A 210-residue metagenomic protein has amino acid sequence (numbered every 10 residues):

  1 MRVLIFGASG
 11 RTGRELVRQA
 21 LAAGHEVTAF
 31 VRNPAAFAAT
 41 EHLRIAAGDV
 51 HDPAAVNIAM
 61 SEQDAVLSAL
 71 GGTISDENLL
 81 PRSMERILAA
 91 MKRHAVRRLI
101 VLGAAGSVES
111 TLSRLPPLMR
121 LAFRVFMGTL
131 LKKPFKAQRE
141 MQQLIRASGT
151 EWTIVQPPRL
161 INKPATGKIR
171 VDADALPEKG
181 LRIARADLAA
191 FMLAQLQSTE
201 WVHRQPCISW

Functional and structural regions predicted by a protein language model:
R2, F6-S9, H94-L99, A173-W210: Mid/C-terminal beta-alpha module of Rossmann-like enzyme folds, strongest in SDR-family dehydrogenases/epimerases
V3-A23: N-terminal Rossmann NAD(P)H-binding glycine-rich loop of SDR-like oxidoreductase domains
F30-A35, D49-V50: N-terminal Rossmann-fold cofactor-binding loop
R44-D64: Conserved Rossmann-fold cofactor-binding substructure of NAD(P)-dependent oxidoreductases
T73-V101, E140: NAD(P)-cofactor binding segment of oxidoreductase domains
E109-L112, P164-I169, Q195-R204: Glycine/proline-rich active-site loop of Rossmann-fold NAD(P)-dependent oxidoreductases
S113-P134, P177: Alpha-helical membrane-targeting segments
Q142-K163: Conserved beta-loop-beta element that borders a ligand/cofactor-binding pocket
